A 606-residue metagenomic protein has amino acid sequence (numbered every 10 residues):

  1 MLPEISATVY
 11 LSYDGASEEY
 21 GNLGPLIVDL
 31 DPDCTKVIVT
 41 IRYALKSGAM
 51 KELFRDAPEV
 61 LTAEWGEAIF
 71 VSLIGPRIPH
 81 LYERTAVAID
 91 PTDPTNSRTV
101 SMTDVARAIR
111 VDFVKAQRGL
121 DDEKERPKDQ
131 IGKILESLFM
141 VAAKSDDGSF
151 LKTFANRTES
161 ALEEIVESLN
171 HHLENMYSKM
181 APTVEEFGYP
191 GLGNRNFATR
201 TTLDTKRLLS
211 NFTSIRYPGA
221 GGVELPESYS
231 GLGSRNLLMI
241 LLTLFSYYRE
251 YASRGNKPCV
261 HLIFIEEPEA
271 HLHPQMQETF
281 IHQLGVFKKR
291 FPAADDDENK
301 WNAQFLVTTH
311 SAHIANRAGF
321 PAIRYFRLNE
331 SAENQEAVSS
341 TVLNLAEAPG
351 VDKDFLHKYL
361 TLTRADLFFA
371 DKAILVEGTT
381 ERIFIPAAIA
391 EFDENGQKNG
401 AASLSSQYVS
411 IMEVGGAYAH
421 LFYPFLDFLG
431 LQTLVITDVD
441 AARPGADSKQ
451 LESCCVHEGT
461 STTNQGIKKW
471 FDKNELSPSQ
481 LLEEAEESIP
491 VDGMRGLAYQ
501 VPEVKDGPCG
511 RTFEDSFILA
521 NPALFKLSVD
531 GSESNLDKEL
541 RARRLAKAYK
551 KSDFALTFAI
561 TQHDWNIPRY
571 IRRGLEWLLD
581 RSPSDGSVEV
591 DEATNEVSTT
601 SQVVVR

Functional and structural regions predicted by a protein language model:
L2-S145, S149-K152, N156, A348 (+1 more regions): Glycine-rich phosphate-binding loops of NTPases
P3-I5, C34-V39, R107-V111, C259-V260 (+5 more regions): Short glycine-/polar-rich loops that comprise or flank the Walker A/P-loop and associated switch/sensor motifs
A7-V9, D112-V114, H261-E267, Q304-T309 (+3 more regions): Extended hydrophobic secondary-structure segments that form protein cores and membrane-embedded regions
Y13-A16, A44-A49, R118-D121, E269 (+8 more regions): Conserved nucleotide-binding/hydrolysis micro-motifs of P-loop NTPases
G21-I27, V87-S101, A198-T201, E224 (+5 more regions): Short alpha-helical segments and helix-capping/turn motifs at coil-helix boundaries
L120-I265, P292-A294: Extended helical coiled-coil dimerization/tether regions that scaffold and oligomerize large DNA-maintenance assemblies
R216-T363, D393, D564-R606: Switch/communication elements of ASCE P-loop NTPase nucleotide-binding domains
L356-L375, T379-R606: Acidic, Mg2+-coordinating catalytic modules of nucleic-acid enzymes
